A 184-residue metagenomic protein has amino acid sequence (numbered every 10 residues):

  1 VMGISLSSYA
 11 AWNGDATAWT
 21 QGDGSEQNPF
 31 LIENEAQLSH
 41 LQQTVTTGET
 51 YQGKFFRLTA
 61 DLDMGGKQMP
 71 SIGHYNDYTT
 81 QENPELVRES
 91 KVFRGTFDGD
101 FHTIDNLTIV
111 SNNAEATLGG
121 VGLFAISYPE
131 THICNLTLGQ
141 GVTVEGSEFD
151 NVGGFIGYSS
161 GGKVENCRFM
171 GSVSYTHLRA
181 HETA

Functional and structural regions predicted by a protein language model:
V1-A10: Sec-dependent, cleavable N-terminal signal peptides
Y9-R179: Surface-exposed repetitive/solenoidal architectures
A180-A184: Short "domain-exit" segments at the C-terminal end of structured domains
